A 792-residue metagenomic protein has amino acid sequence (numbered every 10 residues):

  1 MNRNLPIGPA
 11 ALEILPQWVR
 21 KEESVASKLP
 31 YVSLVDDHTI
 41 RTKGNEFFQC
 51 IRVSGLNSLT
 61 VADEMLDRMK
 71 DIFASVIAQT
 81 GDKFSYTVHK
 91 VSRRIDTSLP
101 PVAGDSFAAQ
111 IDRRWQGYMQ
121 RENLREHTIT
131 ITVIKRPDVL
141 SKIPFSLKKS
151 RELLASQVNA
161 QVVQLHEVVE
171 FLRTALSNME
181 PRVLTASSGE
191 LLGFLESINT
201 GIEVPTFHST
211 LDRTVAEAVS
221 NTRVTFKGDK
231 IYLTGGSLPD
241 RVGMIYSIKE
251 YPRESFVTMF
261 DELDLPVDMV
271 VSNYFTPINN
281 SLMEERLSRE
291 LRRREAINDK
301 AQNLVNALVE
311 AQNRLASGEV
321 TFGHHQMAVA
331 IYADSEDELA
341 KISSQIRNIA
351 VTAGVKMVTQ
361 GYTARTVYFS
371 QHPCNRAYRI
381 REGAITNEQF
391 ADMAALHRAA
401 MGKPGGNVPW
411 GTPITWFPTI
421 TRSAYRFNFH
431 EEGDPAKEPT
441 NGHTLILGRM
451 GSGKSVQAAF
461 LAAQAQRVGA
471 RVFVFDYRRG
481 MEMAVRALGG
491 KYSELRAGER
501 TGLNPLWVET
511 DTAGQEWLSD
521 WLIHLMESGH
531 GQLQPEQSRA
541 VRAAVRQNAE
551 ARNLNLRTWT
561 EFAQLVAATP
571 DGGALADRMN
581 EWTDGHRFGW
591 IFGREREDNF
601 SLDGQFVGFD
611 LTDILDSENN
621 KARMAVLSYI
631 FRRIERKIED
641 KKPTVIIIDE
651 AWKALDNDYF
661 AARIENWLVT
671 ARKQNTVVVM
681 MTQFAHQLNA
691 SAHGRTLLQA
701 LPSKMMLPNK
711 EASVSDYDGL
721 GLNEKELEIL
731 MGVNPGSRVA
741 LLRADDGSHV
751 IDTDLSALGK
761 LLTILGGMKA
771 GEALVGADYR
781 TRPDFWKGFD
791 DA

Functional and structural regions predicted by a protein language model:
M1-K403: Extended, folded cores of ATP/NTP-driven motor/assembly subunits in large transport and secretion machines
D63-Q79, T258-D264, V355-K356, T366-Y425 (+7 more regions): P-loop NTPase motor domains
I446: Hydrophobic anchor at the beta1->P-loop junction of P-loop NTPases
G451: Walker A (P-loop) phosphate-binding loop of P-loop NTPases
K454: Conserved lysine of the Walker
Q457: Hydrophobic positions on the alpha1 helix immediately C-terminal to the Walker A/P-loop
L495-A497, S703-A712: Conserved AAA+ ATPase "SRH/arginine-finger" region at the nucleotide-binding site
H693-M706: A short helix-turn-beta junction within AAA+ P-loop NTPase domains corresponding to the substrate/partner-engaging
